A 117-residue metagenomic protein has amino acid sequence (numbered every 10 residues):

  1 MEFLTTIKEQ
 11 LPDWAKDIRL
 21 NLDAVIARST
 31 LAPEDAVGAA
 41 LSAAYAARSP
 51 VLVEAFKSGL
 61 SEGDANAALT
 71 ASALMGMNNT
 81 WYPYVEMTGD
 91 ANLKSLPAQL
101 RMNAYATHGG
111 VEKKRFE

Functional and structural regions predicted by a protein language model:
M1-E117: Hydrophobic alpha-helical segments
